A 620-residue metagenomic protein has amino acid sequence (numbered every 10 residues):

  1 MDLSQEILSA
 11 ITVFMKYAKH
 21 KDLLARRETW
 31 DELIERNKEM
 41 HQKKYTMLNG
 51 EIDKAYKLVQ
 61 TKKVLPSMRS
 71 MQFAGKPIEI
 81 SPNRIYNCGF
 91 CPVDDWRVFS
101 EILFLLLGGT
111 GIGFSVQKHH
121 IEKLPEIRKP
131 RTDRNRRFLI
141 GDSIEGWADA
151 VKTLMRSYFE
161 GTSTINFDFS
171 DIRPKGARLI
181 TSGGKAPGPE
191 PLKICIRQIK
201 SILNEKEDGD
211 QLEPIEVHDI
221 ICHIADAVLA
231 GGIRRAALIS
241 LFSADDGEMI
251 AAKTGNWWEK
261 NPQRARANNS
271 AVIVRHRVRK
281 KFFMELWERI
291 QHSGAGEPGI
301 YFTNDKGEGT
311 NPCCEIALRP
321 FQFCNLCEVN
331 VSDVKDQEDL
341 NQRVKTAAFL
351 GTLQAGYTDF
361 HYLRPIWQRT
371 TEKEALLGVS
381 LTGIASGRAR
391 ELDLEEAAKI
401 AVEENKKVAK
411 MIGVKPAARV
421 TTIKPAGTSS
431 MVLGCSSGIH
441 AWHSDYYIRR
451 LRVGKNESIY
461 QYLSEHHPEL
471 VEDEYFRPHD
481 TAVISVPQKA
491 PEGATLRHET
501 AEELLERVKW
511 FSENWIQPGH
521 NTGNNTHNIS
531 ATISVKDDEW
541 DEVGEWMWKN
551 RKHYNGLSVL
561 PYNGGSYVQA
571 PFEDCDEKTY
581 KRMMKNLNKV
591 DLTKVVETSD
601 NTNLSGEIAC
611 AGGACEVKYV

Functional and structural regions predicted by a protein language model:
M1-V620: Extended catalytic cores of very large enzyme megasubunits
